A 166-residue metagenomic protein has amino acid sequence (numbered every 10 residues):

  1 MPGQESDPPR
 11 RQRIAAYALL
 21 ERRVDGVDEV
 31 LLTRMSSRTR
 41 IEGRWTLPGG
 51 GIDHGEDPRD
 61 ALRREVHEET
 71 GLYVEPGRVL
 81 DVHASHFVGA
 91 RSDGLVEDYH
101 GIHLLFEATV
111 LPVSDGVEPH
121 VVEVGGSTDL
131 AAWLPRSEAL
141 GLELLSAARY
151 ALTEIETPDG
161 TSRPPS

Functional and structural regions predicted by a protein language model:
M1-P8, A90-V96: Short, P/G- and charge-enriched loop/turn segments at secondary-structure junctions
P2-V30, G51, L105-E107: Conserved N-terminal beta-strand and adjoining loop/helix that marks the start of the Nudix/MutT-like hydrolase domain
R13, E42, L47, E97-H103: Short connector loops at helix/strand junctions that flank enzyme active sites, especially segments positioning acidic
R23-E29, R40-E42, G94-E97, S114-G116: Short, solvent-exposed loop/turn segments that connect beta-strands within catalytic domains and beta-strand-rich
V27-E69: Conserved Nudix-box catalytic region and its N-terminal flanking loop in Nudix hydrolases and closely related
I52-E75, S85-S146: Unchanged
L80-D81: Local beta-strand/beta-hairpin segments that build beta-sheet-rich folds
L144-S166: Charged phosphate-binding loop/patch that engages nucleotide di/tri-phosphates or the phosphate backbone of nucleic
